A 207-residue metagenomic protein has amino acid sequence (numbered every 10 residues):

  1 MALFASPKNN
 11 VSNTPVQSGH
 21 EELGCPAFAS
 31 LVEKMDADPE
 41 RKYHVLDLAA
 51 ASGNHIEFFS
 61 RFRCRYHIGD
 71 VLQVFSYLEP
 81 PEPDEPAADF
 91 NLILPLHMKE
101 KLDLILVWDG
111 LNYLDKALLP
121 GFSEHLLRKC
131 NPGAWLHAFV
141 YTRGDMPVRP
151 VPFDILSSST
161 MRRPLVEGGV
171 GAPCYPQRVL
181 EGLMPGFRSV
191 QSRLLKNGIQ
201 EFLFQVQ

Functional and structural regions predicted by a protein language model:
M1-D36, S52-P95, W135-Q207: Class I (Rossmann-like) S-adenosyl-L-methionine-dependent methyltransferase catalytic domain, capturing the SAM-binding
K42-H44: Nucleotide donor/acceptor-binding cores
A49: Conserved S-adenosyl-L-methionine
H55, L118-L119: Residues at alpha-helix caps and immediate loop-helix transition turns in enzyme cores, especially N- and C-cap
L102-L118: A short SAM/SAH-binding and catalytic strip from SAM-dependent methyltransferases
P120-W135: A short glycine-rich, Lys/Arg-flanked "PGG" loop and its adjoining helix->strand segment in the class I
